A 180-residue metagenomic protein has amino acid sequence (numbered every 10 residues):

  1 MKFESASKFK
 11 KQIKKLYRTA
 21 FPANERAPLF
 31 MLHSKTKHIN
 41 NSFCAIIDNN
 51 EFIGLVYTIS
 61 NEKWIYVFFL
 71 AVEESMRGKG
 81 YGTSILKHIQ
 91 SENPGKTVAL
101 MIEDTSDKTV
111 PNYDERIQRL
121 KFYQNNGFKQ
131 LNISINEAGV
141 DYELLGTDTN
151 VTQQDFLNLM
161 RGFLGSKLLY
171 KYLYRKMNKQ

Functional and structural regions predicted by a protein language model:
M1-A27, Q154-L159, Y172-Q180: Short amphipathic alpha-helix that is part of the acyltransferase structural core
T19-F43, I47: Active-site rim helix/loop that mediates acceptor-substrate recognition in acyltransferases
N41-A45, L55, Y142-L144: Short hydrophobic/aromatic beta-strand element in the GNAT-like acyltransferase core that lines or flanks the acyl-donor
A45, N50-I59, W64-A71: Conserved beta-strand in the GNAT
L70-R77, D104-S106: A short, internal acetyl-CoA/4′-phosphopantetheine-binding micro-motif in the GNAT/acyltransferase core
V72, G78-E92, E115: Conserved acetyl-CoA-binding loop-helix of GNAT-fold acetyltransferases
N93-E115: Conserved GNAT acetyl-CoA-binding A-motif
E115-R116, N136-Q180: C-terminal "cap" of GNAT-fold acetyltransferases
